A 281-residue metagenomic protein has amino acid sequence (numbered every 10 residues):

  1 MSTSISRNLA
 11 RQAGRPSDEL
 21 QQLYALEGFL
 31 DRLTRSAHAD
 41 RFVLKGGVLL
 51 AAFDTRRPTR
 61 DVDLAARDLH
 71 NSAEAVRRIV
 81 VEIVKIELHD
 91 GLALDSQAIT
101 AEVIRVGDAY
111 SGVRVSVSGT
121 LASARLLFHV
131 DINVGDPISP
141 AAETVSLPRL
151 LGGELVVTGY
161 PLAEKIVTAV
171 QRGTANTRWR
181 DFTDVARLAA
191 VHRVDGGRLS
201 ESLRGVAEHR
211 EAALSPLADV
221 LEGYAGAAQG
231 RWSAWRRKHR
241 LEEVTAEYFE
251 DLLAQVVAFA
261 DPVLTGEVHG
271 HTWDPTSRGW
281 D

Functional and structural regions predicted by a protein language model:
M1-V43, L50-V62, A66-D281: Structured mid-to-C-terminal alpha-helical surface segments
